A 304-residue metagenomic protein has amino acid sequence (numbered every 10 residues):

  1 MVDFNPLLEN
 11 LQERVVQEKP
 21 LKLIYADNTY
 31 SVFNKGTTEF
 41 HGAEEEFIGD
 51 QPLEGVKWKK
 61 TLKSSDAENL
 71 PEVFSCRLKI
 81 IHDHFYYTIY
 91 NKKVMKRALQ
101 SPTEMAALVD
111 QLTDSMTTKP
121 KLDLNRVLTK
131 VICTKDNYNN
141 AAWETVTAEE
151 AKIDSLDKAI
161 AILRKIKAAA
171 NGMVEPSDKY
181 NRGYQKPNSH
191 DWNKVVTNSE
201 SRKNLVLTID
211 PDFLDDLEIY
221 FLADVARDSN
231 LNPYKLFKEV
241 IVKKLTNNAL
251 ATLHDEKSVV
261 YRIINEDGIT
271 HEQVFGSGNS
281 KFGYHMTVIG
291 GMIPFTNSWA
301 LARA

Functional and structural regions predicted by a protein language model:
M1-E18, Y220-A304: Extended, compositionally biased alpha-helical segments that mediate assembly or anchoring
V2-T88: Assembly/oligomerization interface modules of large self-assembling protein complexes
E18, K22, K119, D123 (+2 more regions): Short secondary-structure junctions and interdomain/linker hinges
D27-N28, T37-T38, H84, H190 (+4 more regions): Intrinsic-disorder/low-complexity loop/linker signature
G55-L62, N137-D154, A251, T270-G278: Mature, Sec-exported extracytoplasmic domains of Gram-positive
P71-A141, F282-Y284: Long, contiguous amphipathic alpha-helices that act as assembly "spine/axial" helices in icosahedral shell and virion
S101, D210, H254-D255: Polar helix-capping/helix-linker motif
N139-I241: Extended, solvent-exposed, turn-rich assembly/linker loops in the middle of proteins
